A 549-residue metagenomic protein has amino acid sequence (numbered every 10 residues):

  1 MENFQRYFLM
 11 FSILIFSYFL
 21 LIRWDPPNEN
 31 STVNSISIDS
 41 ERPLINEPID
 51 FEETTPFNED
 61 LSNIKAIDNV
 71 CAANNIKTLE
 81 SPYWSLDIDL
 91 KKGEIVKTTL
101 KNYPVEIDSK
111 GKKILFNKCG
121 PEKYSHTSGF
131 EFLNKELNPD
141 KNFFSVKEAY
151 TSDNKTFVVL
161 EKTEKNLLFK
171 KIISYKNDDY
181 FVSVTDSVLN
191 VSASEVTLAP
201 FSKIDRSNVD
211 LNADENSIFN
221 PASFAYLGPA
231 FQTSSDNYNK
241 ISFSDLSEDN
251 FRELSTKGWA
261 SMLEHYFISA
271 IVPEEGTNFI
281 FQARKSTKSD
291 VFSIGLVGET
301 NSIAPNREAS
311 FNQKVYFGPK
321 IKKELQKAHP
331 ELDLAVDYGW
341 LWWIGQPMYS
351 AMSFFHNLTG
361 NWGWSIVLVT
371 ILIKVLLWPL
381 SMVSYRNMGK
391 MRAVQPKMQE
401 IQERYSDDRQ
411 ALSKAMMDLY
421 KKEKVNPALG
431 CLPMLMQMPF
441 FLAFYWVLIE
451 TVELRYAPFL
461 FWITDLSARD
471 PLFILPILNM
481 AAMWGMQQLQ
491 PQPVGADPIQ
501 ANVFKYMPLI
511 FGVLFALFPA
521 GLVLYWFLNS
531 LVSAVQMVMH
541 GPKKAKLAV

Functional and structural regions predicted by a protein language model:
M1-V375, L547-V549: Membrane-protein biogenesis/insertion across secretory and organellar systems
F8-L21, F441-F444, I477-A482, L509-I510: Core hydrophobic alpha-helical membrane-spanning segments
D186, N306, L376-L442, M483-A516 (+1 more regions): Membrane-interface amphipathic helices and adjacent TM-edge segments
W340-T359, V394, M416, W462-I463 (+2 more regions): Hydrophobic alpha-helical segments of integral membrane proteins, encompassing both true transmembrane helices
Y349-G360, Y420-K424, A428, S467 (+2 more regions): Alpha-helical membrane-interface segments at transmembrane helix boundaries
G360-W362, L514-V523: Transmembrane helix interruption/hinge and helix-loop junction motifs
Y445-M483: Conserved catalytic motifs of ABC-family nucleotide-binding domains
